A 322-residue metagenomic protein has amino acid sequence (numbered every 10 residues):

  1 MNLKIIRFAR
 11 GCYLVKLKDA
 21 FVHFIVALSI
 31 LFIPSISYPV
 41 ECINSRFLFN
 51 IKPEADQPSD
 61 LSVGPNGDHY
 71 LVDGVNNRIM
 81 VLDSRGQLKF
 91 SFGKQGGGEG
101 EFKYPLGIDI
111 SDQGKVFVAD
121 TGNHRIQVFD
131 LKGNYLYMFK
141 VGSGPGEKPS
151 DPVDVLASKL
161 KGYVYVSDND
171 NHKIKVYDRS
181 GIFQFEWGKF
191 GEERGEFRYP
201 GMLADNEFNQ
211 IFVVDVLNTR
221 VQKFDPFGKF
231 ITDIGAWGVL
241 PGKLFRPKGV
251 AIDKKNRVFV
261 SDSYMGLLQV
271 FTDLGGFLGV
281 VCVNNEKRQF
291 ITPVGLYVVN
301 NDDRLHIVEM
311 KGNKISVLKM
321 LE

Functional and structural regions predicted by a protein language model:
I5-I25: Bacterial N-terminal signal peptides that target proteins for export
R10-C12, F21, P34, N134 (+1 more regions): Compositionally biased, intrinsically disordered low-complexity regions
H23-I33: Bacterial N-terminal signal peptides
Y38-E322: Eukaryotic scaffold repeat domains enriched in small/polar residues
